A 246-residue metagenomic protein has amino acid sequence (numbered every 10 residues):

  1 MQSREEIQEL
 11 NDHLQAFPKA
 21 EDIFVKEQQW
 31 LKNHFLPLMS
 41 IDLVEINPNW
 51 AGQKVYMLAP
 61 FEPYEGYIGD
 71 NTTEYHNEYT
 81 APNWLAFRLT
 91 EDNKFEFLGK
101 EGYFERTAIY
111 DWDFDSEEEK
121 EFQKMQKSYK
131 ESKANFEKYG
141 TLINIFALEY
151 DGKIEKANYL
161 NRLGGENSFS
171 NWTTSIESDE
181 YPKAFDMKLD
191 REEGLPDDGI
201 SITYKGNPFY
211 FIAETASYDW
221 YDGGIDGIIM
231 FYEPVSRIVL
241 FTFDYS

Functional and structural regions predicted by a protein language model:
M1-S246: Long compositionally biased, domain-poor regions of proteins
